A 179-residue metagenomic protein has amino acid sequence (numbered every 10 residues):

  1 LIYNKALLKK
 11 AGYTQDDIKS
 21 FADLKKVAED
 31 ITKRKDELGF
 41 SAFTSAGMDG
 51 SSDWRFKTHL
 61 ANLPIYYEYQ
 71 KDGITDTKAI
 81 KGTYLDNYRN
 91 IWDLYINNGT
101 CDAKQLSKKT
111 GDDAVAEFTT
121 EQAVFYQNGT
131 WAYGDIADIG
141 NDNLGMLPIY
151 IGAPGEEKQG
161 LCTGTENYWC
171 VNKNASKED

Functional and structural regions predicted by a protein language model:
L1-L8, S41, E156-C162: A structural signal for short loop-to-beta-strand junctions that line the ligand-binding cleft of periplasmic/secreted
A11, D138-D179: Extracytoplasmic/periplasmic substrate-recognition and gating elements
D17, F43, G47-G50, I65-N90 (+2 more regions): Short, solvent-exposed loop/beta-turn-alpha elements that line the ligand-binding surface or hinge of extracytoplasmic
K19-K25, Q105-T120: Short helix-initiation/N-cap motifs at beta->coil->alpha
K25-T77, A123: Extracytoplasmic/periplasmic solute-binding protein
V27-D30, G73-K108: Glycine-centered hinge/linker elements that transmit conformational signals in sensory and ligand-binding systems
G111, N128-Y133, I149, T165-N167: Beta->alpha turn/N-cap motifs
V124-N128, G145: Paired acidic/hydrophobic, glycine-rich loop segments that form the ligand-binding mouth/hinge of periplasmic-binding
